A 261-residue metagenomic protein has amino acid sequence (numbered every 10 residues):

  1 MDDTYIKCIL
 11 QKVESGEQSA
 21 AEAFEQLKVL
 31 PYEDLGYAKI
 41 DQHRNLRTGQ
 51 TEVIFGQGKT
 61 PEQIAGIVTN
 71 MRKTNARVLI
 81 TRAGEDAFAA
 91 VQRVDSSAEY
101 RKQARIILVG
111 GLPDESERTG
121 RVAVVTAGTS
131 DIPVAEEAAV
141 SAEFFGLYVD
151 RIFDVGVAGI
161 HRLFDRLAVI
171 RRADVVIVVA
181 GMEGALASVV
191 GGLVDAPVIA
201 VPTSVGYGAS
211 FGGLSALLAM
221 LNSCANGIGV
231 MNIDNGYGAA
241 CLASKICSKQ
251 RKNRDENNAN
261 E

Functional and structural regions predicted by a protein language model:
M1-G84, F88, V94: Long amphipathic alpha-helical segments
E62-I64, D131-E136, I160-H161, A180-V190 (+2 more regions): Short glycine/serine/threonine-rich phosphate/pyrophosphate-binding segments that cradle anionic phosphate groups
V94-S96, L193-V194, C224-N226: Short, structured coil segments at secondary-structure junctions
I106-G110, Y148-V169, L214-S215, M231: Glycine-rich oxoanion-binding loops at beta->alpha junctions
E117-H161: Glycine-rich phosphate/diphosphate-binding loop of Rossmann-like nucleotide-binding domains
T126, S130, F164-R171, V175 (+2 more regions): C-terminal binding/interaction regions
D165-T203: Glycine-rich phosphate-binding loop
